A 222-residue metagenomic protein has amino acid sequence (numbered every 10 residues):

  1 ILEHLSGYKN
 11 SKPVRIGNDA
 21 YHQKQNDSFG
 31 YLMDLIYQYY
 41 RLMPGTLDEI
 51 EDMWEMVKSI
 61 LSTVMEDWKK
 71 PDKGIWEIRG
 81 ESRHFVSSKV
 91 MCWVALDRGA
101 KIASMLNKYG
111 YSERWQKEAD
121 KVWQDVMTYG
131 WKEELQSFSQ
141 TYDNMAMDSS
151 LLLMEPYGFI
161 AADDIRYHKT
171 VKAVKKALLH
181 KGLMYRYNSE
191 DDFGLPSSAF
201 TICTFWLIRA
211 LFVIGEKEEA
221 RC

Functional and structural regions predicted by a protein language model:
I1-Q23, S59-P71, A119-T204, C222: Extended glycan-interaction surfaces of carbohydrate-active proteins
I1-V126, S149-L153: The feature captures the catalytic groove of carbohydrate-active enzymes
